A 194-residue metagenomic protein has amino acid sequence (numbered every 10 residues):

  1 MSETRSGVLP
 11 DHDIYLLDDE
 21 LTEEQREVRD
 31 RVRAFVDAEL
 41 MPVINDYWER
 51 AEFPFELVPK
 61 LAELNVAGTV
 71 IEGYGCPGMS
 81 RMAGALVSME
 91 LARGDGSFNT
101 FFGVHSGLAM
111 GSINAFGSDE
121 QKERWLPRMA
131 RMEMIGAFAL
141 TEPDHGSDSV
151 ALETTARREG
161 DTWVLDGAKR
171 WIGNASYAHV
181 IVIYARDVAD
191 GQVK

Functional and structural regions predicted by a protein language model:
M1-E24: Intrinsic disorder at enzyme termini
D19-E39, V43: Mature N-terminal segment immediately following signal peptide/propeptide cleavage in secreted/periplasmic
P42-L64: Short secondary-structure junction/hinge motifs that connect adjacent elements
E63-I135, G173-V180: Internal helix-loop-helix
G146-D148, W163: Hydrophobic, small-residue-rich alpha-helical packing segments that form membrane-like cores
T154-R157: A structural signal for short hydrophobic beta-strand segments in well-ordered beta-sheet cores
D166-K194: A short core secondary-structure module
